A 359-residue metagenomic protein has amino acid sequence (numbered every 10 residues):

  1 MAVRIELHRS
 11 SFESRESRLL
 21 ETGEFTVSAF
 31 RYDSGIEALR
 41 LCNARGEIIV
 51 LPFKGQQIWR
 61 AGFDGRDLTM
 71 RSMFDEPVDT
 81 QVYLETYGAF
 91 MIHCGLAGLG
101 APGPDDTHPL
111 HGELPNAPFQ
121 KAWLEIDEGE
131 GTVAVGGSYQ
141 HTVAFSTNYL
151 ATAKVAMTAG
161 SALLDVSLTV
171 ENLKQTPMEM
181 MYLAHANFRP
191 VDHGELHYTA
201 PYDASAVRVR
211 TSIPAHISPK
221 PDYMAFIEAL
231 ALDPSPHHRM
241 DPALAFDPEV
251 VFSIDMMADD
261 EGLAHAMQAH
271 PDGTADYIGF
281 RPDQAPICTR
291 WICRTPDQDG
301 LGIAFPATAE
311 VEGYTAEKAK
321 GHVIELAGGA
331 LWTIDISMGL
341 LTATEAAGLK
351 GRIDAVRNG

Functional and structural regions predicted by a protein language model:
M1-D165, T176-E179, A186-G359: Surface-exposed acidic/polar loop and edge beta-strand patches at domain peripheries
